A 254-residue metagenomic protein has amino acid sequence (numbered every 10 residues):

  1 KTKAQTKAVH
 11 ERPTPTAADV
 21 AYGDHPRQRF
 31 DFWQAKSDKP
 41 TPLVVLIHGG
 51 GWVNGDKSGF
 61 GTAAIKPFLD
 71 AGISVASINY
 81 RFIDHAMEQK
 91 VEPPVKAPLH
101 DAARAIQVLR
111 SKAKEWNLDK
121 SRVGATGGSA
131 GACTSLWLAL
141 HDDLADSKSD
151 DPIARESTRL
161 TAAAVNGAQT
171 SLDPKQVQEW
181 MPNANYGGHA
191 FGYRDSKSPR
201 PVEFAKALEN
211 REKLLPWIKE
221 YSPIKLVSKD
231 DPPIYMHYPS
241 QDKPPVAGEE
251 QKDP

Functional and structural regions predicted by a protein language model:
K1-K39, S228: N-terminal cap/lid segment of alpha/beta-hydrolase-fold proteins
V9-R12, H25, A139-S147, P174-L226 (+1 more regions): Mobile cap/lid helix-loop segments that gate and shape the active-site cleft of serine hydrolases
A21, D56-A64, A76-K120: Catalytic nucleophile-loop/oxyanion-hole region of alpha/beta-hydrolase and closely related hydrolase-like folds
D38-T41, I47-M87, C133, A145-D146 (+1 more regions): Short substrate-entry loop that stabilizes the transition state in hydrolases
R104-A184: Primarily recognizes the serine-hydrolase "nucleophile elbow" in alpha/beta-hydrolase and SGNH/GDSL folds
E156-T161, S228-I234: Short, proline-enriched alpha-helix->beta-strand connector loops that line the catalytic pocket of alpha/beta-hydrolase
M236-Y238: Short beta-strand/loop motif that positions the catalytic acidic residue of the alpha/beta-hydrolase fold
K243-P254: Conserved alpha/beta-hydrolase "acid-adjacent" motif
